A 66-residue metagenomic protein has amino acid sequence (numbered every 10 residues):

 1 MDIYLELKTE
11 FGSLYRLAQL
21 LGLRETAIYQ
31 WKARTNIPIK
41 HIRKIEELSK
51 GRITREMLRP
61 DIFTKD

Functional and structural regions predicted by a protein language model:
M1-L20, T54-P60: A short, Lys/Arg-rich alpha-helix, primarily the initiator
I3, A27, H41-K44: A general alpha-helix detector
L20-L23, S49-K50: A short, basic/aromatic helix-end/turn motif that makes direct DNA contacts
L23-N36: Recognition helix of helix-turn-helix/homeodomain-like DNA-binding domains that insert into the DNA major groove
I37-E56: DNA major-groove recognition helix of helix-turn-helix/homeodomain DNA-binding modules
